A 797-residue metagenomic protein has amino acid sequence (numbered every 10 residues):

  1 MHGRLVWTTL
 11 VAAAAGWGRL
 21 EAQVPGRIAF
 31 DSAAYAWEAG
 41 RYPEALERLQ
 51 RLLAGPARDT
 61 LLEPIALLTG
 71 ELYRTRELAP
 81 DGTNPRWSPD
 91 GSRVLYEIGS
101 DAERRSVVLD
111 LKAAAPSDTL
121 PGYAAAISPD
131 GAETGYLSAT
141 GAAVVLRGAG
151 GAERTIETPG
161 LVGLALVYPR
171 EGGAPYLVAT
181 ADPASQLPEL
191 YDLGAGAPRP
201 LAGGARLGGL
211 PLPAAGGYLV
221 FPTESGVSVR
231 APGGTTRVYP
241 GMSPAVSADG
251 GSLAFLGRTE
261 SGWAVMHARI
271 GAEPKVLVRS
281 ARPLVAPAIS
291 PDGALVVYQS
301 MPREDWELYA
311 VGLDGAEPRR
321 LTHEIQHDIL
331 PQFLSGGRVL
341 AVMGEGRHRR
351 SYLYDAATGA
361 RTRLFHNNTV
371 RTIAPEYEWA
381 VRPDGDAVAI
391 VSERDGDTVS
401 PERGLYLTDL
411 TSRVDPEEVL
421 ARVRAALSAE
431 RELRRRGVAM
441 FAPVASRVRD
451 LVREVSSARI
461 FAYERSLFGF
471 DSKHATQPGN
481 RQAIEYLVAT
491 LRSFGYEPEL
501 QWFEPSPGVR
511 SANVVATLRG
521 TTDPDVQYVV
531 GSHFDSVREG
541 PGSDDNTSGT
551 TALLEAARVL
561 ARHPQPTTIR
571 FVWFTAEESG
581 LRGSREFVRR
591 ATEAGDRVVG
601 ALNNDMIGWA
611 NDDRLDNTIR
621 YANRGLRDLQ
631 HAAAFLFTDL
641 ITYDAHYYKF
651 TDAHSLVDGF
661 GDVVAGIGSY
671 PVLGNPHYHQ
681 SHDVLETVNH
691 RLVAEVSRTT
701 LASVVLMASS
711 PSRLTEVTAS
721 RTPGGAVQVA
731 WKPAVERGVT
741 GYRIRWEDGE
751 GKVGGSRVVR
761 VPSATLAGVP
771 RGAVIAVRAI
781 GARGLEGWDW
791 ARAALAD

Functional and structural regions predicted by a protein language model:
Q23-R434, D789-W790: Sequence signature of WD/YWTD-type beta-propeller architectures
P416, R422-Q477, R519: N-terminal hydrophobic or amphipathic helices/low-complexity stretches enriched in small/hydrophobic/Pro/Gly
A462-R519: A non-catalytic alpha/beta surface segment that caps or lines the substrate-entry region of metallo-dependent hydrolase
R510-S511, V537-L629, A653: Acidic/histidine-rich catalytic neighborhood of metal-dependent amide-processing enzymes
W609-E716: Active-site-adjacent substrate-binding region of metalloamidase/peptidase-like peptide-processing proteins
G725-G738: Conserved aromatic anchor
G755-V761: Short beta-strand segments within Ig-like beta-sandwich modules, predominantly Fibronectin type-III
L766-G787: Beta-strand-rich modules
